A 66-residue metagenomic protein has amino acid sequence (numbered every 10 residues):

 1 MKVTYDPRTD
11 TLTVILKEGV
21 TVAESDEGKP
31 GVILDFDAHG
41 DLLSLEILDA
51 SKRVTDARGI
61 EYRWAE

Functional and structural regions predicted by a protein language model:
V3, Y62-E66: Short hydrophobic/aromatic patches at helix-to-coil boundaries
T4-Y5, D35: Hydrophobic beta-strand positions
P7-L16: Short, basic/low-complexity N-terminal boundary segments at the transition from targeting/disordered tails
R8-T9, H39, S51: Residue-level recognition of short loop/turn positions
T9, E27-K29, A57-G59: Short connector loops at helix/strand junctions that flank enzyme active sites, especially segments positioning acidic
K17-L45: Amphipathic, hydrophobic secondary-structure cores in small proteins
G19-V20, A50-K52: A short acidic/small-residue loop/turn micro-motif
K52-R63: A short, polar/charged loop-to-alpha-helix boundary motif
